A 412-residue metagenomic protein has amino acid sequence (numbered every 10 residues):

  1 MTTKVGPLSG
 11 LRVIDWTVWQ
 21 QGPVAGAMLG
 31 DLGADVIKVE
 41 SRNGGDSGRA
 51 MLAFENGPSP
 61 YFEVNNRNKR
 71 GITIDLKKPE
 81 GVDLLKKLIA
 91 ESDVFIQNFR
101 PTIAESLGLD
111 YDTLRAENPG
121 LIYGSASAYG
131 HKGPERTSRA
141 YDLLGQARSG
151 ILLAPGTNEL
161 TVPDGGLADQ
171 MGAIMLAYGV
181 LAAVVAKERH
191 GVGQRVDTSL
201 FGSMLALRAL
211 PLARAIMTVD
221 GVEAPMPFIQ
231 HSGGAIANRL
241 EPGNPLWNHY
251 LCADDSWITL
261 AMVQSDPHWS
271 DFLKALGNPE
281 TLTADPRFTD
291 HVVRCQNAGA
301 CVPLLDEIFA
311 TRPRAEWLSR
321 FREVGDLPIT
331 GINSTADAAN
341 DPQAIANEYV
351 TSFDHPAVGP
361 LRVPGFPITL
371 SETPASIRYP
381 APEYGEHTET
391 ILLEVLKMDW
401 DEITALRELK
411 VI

Functional and structural regions predicted by a protein language model:
M1-R12, I236, L251, D337-I412: Terminal low-complexity tails and localization/encapsulation signals of metabolic enzymes
M1-R195, G233, E383, E389-I412: N-terminal helix-loop segment corresponding to the beta1-alpha1 unit of nucleotide/adenylate-binding folds
V36, R322-D337, M398-I403: Short, well-structured beta-strand/strand-turn elements
F62, V219, E223-P242, N248-H249 (+4 more regions): Short Gly/Pro-enriched turn/cap motifs at secondary-structure boundaries
N158-A168, C252-S256, T373-S376: Flexible glycine/proline-enriched surface loops and loop-helix/loop-strand junctions
G166-L181, L200-L212, Q264, H268: Mid-domain beta-loop-alpha active-site segment that forms a flexible, acidic cofactor/metal-binding surface
V184-G234: Substrate-binding/catalytic subdomain of NAD(P)-dependent oxidoreductase enzymes
E241, L246-G325: Aromatic-enriched alpha-helical interface/lid elements that frame and gate functional surfaces
